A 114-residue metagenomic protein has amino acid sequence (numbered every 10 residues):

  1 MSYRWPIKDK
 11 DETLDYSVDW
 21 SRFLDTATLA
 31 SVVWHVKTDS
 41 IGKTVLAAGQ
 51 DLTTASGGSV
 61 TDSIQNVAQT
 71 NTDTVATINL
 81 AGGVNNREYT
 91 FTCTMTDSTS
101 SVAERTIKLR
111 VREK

Functional and structural regions predicted by a protein language model:
M1-L29, R112-E113: Predominantly extracytoplasmic/ectodomain segments of secreted and cell-surface proteins
R22-S31, S40-L46: Extracellular acidic loop/turn motifs
S40-D73: Low-complexity "stalk/linker" and mucin-like segments enriched in Ser/Thr/Pro/Ala/Gly
T74-I78: Short strand-edge motifs at loop-to-beta-strand transitions and within beta-strands of extracellular beta-rich domains
L80-R87: Surface-exposed, short loops/turns at beta-strand junctions within beta-sandwich domains
E88-T92: Short, conserved beta-strand segments of beta-strand-rich sandwich/propeller modules, principally
S101-R112: C-terminal edge beta-strand
